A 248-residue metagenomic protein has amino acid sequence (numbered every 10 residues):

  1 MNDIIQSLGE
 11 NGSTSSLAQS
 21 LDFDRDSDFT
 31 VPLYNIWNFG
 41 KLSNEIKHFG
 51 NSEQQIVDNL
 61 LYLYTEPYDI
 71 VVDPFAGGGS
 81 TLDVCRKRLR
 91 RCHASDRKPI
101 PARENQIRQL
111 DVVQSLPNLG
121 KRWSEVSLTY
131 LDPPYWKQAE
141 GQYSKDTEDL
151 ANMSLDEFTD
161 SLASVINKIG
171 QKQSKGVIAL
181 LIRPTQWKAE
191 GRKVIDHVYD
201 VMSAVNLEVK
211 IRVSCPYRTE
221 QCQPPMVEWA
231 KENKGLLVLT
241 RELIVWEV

Functional and structural regions predicted by a protein language model:
M1-V248: Class I S-adenosyl-L-methionine-dependent methyltransferase catalytic core
